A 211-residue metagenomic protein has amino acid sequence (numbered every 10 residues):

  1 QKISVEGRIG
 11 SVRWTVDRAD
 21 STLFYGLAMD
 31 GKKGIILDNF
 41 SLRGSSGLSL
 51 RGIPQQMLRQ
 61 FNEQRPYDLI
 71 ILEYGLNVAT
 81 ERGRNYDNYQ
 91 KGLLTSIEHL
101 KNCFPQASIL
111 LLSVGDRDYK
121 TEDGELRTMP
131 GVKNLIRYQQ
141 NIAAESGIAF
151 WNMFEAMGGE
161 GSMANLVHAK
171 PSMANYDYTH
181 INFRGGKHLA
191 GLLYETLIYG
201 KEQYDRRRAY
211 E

Functional and structural regions predicted by a protein language model:
Q1-G92, H180: Conserved SGNH/GDSL esterase-like catalytic core that processes O-acyl groups on lipids and polysaccharides
I35-I36, R65-I70, F104-I109, E145-A149: Loop/turn elements at helix/coil->beta-strand transitions in domains of secreted/extracellular proteins
F40, L72-E73, L112, L135 (+1 more regions): Generic beta-strand/beta-sheet core signal
Q55, D116-E211: Catalytic His-Asp segment of secreted/periplasmic serine-dependent ester chemistry enzymes
R59-F61, H99-L100, T196: A generic secondary-structure signal
L69-G75, L94-N102, S108-S113, R117: Conserved, well-ordered alpha-helix/loop/beta-strand core segments that scaffold catalytic motifs
N88-K91, T95-N102, N134-N141: Alpha-helical scaffolding segments of alpha/beta enzyme cores, especially the outer helices of TIM-barrel or partial
